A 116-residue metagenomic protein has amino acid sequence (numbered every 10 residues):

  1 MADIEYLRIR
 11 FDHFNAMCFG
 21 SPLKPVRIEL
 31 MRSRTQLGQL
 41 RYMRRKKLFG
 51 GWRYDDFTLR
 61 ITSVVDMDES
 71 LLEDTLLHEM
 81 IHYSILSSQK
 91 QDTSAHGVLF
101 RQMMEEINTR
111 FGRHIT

Functional and structural regions predicted by a protein language model:
M1-D74, Y83-T116: Active-site-proximal or metal-binding-adjacent scaffold patches in catalytic folds
